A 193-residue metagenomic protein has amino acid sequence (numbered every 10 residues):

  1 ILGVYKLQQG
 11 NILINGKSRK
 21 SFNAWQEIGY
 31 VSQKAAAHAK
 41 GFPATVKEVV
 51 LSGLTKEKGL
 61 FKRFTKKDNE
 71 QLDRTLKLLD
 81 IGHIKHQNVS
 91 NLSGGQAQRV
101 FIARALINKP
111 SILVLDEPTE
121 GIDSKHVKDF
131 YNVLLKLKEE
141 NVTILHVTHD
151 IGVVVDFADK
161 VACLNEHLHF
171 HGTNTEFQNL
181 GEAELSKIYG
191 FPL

Functional and structural regions predicted by a protein language model:
L2: Helix-to-loop junction immediately C-terminal to a conserved catalytic motif
G10-A24: Conserved ABC transporter NBD signature motif
L51, T65-I84: Conserved ABC ATPase "signature" region
N88-L92, Q96: Conserved ABC ATPase signature
L113-D116: Catalytic Walker B motif of ABC-type/P-loop ATPase nucleotide-binding domains
T148-H149: H-loop/switch region of ABC-family ATPase nucleotide-binding domains
V161-T175: H-loop (His-switch) and adjacent beta-strand-loop-beta switch element of ABC-type ATPase nucleotide-binding domains
